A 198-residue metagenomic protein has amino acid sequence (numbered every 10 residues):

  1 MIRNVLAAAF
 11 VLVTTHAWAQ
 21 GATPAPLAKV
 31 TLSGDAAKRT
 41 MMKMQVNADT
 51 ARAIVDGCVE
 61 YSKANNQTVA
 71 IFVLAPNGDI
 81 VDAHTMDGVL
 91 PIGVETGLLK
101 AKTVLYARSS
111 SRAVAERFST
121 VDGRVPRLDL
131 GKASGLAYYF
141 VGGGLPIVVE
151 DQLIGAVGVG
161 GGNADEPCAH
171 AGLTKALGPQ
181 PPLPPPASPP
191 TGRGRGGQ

Functional and structural regions predicted by a protein language model:
M1-L6: Bacterial N-terminal signal peptides that target proteins for export
V11-L12: Short, linear, compositionally biased motifs with a strong N-terminal bias
T15-A19: Sec/Tat signal peptide C-region and signal peptidase I cleavage site
Q20-Q198: Flexible, solvent-exposed loop/hinge segments and secondary-structure transition points
